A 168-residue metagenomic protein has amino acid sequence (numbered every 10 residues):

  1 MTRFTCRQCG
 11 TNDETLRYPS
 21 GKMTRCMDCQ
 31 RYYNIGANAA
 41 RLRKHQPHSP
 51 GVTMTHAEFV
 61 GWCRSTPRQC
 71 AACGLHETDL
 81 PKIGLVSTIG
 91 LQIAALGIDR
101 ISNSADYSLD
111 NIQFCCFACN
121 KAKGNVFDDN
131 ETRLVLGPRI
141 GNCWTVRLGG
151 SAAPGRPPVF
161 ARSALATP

Functional and structural regions predicted by a protein language model:
M1, G90-L91, A95, K123 (+4 more regions): Low-complexity, intrinsically disordered short peptide segments enriched in small/polar/basic residues
M1-L80, R133-T145, L165: Contiguous alpha-helical segments
R17-K22, G74-F114, K123: Histidine-centered nuclease catalytic patch
Q30-R31, T78-D79, I112-V135: Short Cys/His-centered divalent metal-binding micro-motifs
I35, P67, L91, P157-R162: Generic signature of intrinsically disordered, low-complexity, basic-rich segments and short cationic peptides
R41, L85, F127-E131: Residue-level detector of alpha-helical recognition elements and their boundaries
M54-H56, S108, D128: A diffuse structural propensity rather than consistent per-protein peaks
N103, Y107-F117, C143-A166: Short Fe-S-cluster ligation motifs
